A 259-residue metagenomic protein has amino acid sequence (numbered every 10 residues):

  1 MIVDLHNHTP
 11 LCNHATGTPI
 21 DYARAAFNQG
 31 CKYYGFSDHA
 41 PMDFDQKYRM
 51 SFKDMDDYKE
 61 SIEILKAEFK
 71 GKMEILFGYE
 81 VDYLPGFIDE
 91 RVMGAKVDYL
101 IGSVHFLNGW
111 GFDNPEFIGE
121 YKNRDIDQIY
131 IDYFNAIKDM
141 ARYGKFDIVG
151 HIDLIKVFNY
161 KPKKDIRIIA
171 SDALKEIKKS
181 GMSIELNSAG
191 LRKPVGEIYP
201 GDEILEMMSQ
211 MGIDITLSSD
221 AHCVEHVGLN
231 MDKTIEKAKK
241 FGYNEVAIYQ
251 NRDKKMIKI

Functional and structural regions predicted by a protein language model:
M1-Y83, E90, G94, F158-I168 (+6 more regions): An N-terminally biased module of ancient metal coordination in phosphate/nucleic-acid-related enzymes
H6, A26, L100, H151 (+3 more regions): Conserved, mostly hydrophobic/aromatic
Y34-F36, L100, V149, I184 (+2 more regions): Hydrophobic residues within beta-strands of alpha/beta enzymes
S37, S103, I152, N187 (+1 more regions): Conserved residues at the C-terminal ends of beta-strands
Y48, K53-M182: Extended substrate/RNA-proximal surfaces in nucleic-acid metabolism proteins
A95-Y99, E203-T216, D232-A247: Structural recognition of alpha->loop->beta junctions
Y143-K145, D253-I259: A cross-taxonomic marker for long C-terminal extensions/tails that follow the last structured domain
K175-A221: Glycine/small-residue-rich hydrophobic helix-like segments
